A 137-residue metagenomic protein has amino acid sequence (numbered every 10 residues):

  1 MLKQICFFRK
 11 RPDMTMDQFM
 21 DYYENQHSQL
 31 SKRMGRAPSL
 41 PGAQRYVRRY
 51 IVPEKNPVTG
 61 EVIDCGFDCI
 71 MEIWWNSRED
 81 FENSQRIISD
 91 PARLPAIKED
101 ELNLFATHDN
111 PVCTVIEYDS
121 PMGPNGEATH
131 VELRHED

Functional and structural regions predicted by a protein language model:
M1-D137: Macromolecular interaction modules
